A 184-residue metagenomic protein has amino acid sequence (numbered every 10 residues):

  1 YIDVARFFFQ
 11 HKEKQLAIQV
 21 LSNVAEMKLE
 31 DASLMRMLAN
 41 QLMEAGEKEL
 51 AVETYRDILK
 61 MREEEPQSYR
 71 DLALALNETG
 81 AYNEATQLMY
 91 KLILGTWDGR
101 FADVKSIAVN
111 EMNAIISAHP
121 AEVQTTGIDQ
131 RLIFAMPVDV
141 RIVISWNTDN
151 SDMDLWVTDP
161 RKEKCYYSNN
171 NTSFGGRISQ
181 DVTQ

Functional and structural regions predicted by a protein language model:
I2-D3, S33-M37, Q67-D71, Q87 (+1 more regions): Alpha-solenoid helical repeat scaffolds
F7-F8, L42, L76, I116: Residue at a conserved register position within TPR or TPR-like alpha-solenoid repeats
N23-V24, D57-I58, L92: Canonical positions in the second alpha-helix
L29-E30, E63, W97: Short coil turns that delineate tetratricopeptide repeat
N77, Y82-R100, N113: TPR/TPR-like (Sel1-like) alpha-helical repeat modules
A118-Q184: Intrinsic-disorder/low-complexity signal
